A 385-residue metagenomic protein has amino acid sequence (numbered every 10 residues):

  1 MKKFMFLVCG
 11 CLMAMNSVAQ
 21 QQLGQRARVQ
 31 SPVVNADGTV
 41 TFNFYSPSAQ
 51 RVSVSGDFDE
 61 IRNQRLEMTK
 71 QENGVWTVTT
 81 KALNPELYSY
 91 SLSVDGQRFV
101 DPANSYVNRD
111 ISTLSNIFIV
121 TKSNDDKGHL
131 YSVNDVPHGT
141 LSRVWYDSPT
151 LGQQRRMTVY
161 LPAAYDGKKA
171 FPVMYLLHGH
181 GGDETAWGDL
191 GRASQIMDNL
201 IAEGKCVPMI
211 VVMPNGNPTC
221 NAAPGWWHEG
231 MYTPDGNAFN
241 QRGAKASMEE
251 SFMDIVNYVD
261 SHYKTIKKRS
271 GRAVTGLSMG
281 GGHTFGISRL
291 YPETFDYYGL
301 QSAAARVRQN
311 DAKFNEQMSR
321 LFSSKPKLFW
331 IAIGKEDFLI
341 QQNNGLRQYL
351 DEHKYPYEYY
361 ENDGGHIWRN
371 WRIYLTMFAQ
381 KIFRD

Functional and structural regions predicted by a protein language model:
M1-Q22: Bacterial Sec-dependent N-terminal signal peptides
Q22, V34-R65, K70-D385: Non-catalytic cap/lid and distal C-terminal segments of serine-dependent acyl enzymes
Q25-A27: Short, solvent-exposed loop/edge segments of extracellular or virion-exposed proteins
V29-V33: Short beta-strand segments of immunoglobulin-like
